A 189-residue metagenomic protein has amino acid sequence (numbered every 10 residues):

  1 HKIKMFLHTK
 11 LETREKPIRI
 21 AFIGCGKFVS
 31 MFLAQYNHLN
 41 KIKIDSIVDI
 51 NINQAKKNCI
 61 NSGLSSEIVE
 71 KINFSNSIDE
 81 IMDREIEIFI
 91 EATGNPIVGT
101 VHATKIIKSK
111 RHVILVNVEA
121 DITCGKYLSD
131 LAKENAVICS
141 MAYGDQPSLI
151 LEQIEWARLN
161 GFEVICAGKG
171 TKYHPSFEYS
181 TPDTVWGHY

Functional and structural regions predicted by a protein language model:
H1-S62: N-terminal Rossmann-like dinucleotide-binding module
I50-I52, G94, V118-D121, Y143-D145 (+1 more regions): Short, ordered loop/turn segments at secondary-structure junctions
N51-R84: Conserved N-terminal Rossmann-fold NAD(P) cofactor-binding segment
S75-K108, E119-G125: Beta-loop-alpha module in the N-terminal Rossmann-like domain of NAD(P)-dependent dehydrogenases, especially those
V98-K105, N117-V137, Y143-D145, E152-W156: Rossmann-fold NAD(P)-binding glycine/threonine-rich loop
H112-I114: A short hydrophobic/small-residue beta-strand
E152-Y189: Conserved anion/nucleotide-ligand pocket segment
